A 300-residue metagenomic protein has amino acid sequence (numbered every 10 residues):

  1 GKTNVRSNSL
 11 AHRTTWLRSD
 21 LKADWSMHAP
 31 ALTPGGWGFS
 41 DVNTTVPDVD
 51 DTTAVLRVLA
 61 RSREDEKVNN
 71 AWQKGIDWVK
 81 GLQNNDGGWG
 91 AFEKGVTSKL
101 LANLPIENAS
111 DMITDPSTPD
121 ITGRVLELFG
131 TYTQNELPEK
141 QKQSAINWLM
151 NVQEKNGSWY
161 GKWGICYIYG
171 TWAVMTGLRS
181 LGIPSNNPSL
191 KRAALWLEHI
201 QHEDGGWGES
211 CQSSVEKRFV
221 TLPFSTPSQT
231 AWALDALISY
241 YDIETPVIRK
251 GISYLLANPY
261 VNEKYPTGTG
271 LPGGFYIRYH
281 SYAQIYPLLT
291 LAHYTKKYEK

Functional and structural regions predicted by a protein language model:
G1-K300: Preference for long, amphipathic alpha-helical scaffolds in soluble/luminal domains and all-alpha bundles
